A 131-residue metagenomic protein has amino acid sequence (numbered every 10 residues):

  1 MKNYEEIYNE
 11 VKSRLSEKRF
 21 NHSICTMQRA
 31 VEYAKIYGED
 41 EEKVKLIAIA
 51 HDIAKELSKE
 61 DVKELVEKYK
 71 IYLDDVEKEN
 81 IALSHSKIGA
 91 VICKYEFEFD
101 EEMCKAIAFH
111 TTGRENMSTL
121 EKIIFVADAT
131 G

Functional and structural regions predicted by a protein language model:
M1-Y4: Non-catalytic terminal extensions that flank enzyme cores
E6-R14, V31-G131: Divalent metal-dependent catalytic cores for phosphoryl transfer on phosphate-bearing substrates
H22: N-terminal glycine-rich anion-binding loops that anchor highly charged ligand groups
